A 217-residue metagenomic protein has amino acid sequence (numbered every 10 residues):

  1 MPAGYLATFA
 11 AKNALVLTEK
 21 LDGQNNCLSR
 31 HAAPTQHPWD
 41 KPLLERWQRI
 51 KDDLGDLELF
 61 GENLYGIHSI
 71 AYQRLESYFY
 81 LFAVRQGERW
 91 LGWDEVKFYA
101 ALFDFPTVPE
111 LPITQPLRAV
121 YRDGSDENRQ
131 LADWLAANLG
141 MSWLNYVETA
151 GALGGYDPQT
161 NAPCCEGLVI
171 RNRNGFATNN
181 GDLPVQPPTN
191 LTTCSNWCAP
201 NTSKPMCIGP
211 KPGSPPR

Functional and structural regions predicted by a protein language model:
M1-R217: Core nucleotide-handling region used for phosphoryl-transfer chemistry
